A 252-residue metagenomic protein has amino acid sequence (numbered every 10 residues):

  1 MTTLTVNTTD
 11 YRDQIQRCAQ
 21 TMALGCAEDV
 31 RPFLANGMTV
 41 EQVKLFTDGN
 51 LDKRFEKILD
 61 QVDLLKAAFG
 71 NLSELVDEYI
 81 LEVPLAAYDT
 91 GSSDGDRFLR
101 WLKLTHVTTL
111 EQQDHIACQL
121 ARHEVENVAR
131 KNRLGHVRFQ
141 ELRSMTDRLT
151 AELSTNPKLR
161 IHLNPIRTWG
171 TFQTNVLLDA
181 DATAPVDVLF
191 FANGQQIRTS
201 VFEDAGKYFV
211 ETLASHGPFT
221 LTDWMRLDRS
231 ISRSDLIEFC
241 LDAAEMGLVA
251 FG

Functional and structural regions predicted by a protein language model:
M1-R138: N-terminal, charged low-complexity regulatory/assembly segments
K66, W169, L221-W224, A243: Short low-polarity hydrophobic stretches
E78-Y208: Hydrophobic packing positions characteristic of elongated beta-solenoid/beta-helix-type spike/fiber shafts
E211-S215: Short, locally clustered residues in the helix-turn-helix/winged-helix DNA-binding domain
H216-D228: Short acidic, hydrophobic short linear motifs in intrinsically disordered regions
D228-I231, G247: A short, acidic, flexible beta-alpha connecting loop/helix-capping segment that sits on the rim of active
S230-D242: Short amphipathic alpha-helical interaction segments
A244-G252: A short, conserved structural fragment
